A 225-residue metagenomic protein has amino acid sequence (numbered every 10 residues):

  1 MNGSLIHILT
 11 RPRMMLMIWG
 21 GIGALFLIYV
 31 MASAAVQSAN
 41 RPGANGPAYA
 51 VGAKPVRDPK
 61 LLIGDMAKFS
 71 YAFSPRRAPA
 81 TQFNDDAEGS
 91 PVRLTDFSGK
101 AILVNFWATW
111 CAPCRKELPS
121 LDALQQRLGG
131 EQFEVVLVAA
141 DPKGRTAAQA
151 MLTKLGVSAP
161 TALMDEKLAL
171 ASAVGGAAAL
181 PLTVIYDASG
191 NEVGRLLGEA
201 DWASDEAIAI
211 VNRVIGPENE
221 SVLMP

Functional and structural regions predicted by a protein language model:
M1-A78, M224-P225: N-terminal targeting signals for export/organelle localization
S70-P75, A80-I102: A short beta-strand-turn-helix
S98, F106-A123: Conserved redox-active cysteine motifs that mediate thiol-disulfide chemistry, especially di-cysteine Cys-X(1-2)-Cys
S98-G99, G130, V157-A159: Active-site acidic short loop of glycosyltransferases
A101-I102, F133, P181, N191: Alpha/beta-hydrolase fold active-site loops
R115-L155, M164-A173, A209, M224-P225: Structural microenvironment flanking redox-active thiols in thiol-disulfide oxidoreductases
A150-A159, M164-G216: Thiol/disulfide oxidoreductase modules built on the thioredoxin-like
R213-P225: Extracytoplasmic/luminal low-complexity segments enriched in Pro/Gly and acidic/polar residues that act as flexible
